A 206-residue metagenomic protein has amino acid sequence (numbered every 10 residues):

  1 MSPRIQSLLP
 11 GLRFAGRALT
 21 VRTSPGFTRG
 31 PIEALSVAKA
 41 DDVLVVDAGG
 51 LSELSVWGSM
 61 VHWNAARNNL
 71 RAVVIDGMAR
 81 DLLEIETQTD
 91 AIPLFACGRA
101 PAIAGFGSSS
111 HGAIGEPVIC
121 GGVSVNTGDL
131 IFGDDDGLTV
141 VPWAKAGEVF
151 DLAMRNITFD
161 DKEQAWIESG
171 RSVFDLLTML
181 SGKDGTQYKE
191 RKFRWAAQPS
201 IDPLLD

Functional and structural regions predicted by a protein language model:
M1-T127, V141-D206: Feature captures the catalytic cores and cofactor-binding loops of soluble hydro-lyases/lyases that act on carboxylate
